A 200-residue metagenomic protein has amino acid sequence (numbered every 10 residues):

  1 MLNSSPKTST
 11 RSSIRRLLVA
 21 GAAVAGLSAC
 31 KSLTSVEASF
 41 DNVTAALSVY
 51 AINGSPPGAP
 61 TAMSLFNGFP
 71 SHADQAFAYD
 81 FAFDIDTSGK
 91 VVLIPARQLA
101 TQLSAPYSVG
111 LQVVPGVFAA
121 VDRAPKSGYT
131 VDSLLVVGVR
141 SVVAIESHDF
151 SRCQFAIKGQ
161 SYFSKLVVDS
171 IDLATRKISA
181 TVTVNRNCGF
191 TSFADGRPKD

Functional and structural regions predicted by a protein language model:
M1-C30: Sec-dependent bacterial lipoprotein signal peptides
C30-D200: Surface-exposed, beta-sheet-biased, low-hydrophobicity segments with strongly acidic/polar composition
